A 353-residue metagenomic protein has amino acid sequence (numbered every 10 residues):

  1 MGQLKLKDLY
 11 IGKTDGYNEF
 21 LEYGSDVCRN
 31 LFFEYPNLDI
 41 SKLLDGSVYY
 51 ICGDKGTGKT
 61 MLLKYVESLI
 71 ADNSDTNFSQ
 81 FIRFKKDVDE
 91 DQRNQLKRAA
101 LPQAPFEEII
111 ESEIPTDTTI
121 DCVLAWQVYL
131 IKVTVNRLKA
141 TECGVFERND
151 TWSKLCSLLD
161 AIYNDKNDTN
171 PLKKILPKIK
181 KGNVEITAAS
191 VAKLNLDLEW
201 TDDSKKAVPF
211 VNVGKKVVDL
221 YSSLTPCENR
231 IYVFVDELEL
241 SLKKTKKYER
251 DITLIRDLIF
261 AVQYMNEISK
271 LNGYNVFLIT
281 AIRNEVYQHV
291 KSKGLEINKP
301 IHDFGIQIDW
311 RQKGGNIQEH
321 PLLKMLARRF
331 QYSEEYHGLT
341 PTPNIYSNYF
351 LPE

Functional and structural regions predicted by a protein language model:
M1-F106: Walker A/P-loop-proximal flanking segment of P-loop NTPase domains
L9, I162, A188, L258 (+1 more regions): Generic hydrophobic, helix-prone segments enriched in Leu/Val/Ile
E19-K55, Y163-T187, N229-Y248: Short N-terminal secondary-structure initiator segments
G24-S25, G58-K59, C122-L130, D202-G214 (+2 more regions): Phosphate/oxyanion-binding active-site loops and adjacent basic polyanion-contact surfaces
N30-Y35, I40-V48, I110-E113, N212-K216 (+1 more regions): Short linear interaction motifs
I40-F84, D202-L220, Q307-Y336: Long, acidic, intrinsically disordered low-complexity segments
T60-Y232, S241: P-loop NTPase nucleotide-binding core
G214-Y232, E237-E353: The catalytic "switch" region of P-loop NTPases
